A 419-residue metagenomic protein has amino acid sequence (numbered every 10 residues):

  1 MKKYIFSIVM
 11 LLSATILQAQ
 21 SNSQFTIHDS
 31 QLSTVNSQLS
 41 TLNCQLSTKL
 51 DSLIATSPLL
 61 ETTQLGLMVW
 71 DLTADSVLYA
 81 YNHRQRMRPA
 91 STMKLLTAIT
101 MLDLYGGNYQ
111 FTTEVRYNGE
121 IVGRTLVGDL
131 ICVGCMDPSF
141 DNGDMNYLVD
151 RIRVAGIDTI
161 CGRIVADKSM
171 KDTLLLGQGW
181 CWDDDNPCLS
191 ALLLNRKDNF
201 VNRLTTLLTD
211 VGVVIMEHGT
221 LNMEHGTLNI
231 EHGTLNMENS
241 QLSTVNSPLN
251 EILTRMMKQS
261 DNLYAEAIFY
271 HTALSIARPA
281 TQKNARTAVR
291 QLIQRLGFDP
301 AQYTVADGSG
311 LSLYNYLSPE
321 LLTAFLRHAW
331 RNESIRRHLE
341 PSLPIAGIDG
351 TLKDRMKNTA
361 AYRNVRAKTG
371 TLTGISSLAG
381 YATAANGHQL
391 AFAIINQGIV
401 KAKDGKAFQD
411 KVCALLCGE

Functional and structural regions predicted by a protein language model:
M1-T34, Q38-C44: Bacterial Sec-dependent N-terminal signal peptides
Q20-N22, L42-R86, L148-A155, G418: Beta-lactamase-like hydrolase cores
T56, L78-A80, A273-E419: Small-residue-rich helix-loop
D75, P89-G107, I164, R203-L204 (+2 more regions): Active-site SXXK
L104-N118, E217, R336-E340: Short, well-structured active-site flanking segments
Q110-D172, W180-P187, L193-L194: Active-site-adjacent, His/Asp/Glu-enriched structural segments that form or flank metal-binding and acid/base networks
K197-E340: A small/polar active-site loop signature that marks catalytic segments
